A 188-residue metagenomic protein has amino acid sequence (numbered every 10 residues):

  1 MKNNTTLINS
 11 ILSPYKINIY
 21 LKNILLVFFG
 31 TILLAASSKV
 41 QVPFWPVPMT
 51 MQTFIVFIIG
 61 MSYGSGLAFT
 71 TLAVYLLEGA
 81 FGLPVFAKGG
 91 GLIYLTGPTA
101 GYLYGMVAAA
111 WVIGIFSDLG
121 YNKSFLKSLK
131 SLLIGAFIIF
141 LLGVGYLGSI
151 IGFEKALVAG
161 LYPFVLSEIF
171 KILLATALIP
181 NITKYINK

Functional and structural regions predicted by a protein language model:
M1-T31, A159-K188: Alpha-helical transmembrane segments and their cytosolic interface
K2-F69: Hydrophobic transmembrane alpha-helices
K2-Y15, F28-F29, A36, L92-L141: Short helix-perturbing small/polar motifs within transmembrane alpha-helices
I24-F29, F54, I58, A68-A73 (+4 more regions): Hydrophobic alpha-helical transmembrane segments
F28, I32, A36, I58 (+10 more regions): Generic alpha-helical transmembrane segments of integral inner-membrane proteins, especially permease/transport modules
A36, V40, S62, G89 (+3 more regions): Helix-loop junctions at the membrane-solvent interface of multi-pass transporters, primarily the C-terminal
Q41-W111: Alpha-helical membrane segments and adjacent membrane-interface helices in multi-pass membrane proteins
Y121-K188: Membrane-embedded alpha-helical hairpins and interfacial helices in multi-pass inner-membrane proteins
